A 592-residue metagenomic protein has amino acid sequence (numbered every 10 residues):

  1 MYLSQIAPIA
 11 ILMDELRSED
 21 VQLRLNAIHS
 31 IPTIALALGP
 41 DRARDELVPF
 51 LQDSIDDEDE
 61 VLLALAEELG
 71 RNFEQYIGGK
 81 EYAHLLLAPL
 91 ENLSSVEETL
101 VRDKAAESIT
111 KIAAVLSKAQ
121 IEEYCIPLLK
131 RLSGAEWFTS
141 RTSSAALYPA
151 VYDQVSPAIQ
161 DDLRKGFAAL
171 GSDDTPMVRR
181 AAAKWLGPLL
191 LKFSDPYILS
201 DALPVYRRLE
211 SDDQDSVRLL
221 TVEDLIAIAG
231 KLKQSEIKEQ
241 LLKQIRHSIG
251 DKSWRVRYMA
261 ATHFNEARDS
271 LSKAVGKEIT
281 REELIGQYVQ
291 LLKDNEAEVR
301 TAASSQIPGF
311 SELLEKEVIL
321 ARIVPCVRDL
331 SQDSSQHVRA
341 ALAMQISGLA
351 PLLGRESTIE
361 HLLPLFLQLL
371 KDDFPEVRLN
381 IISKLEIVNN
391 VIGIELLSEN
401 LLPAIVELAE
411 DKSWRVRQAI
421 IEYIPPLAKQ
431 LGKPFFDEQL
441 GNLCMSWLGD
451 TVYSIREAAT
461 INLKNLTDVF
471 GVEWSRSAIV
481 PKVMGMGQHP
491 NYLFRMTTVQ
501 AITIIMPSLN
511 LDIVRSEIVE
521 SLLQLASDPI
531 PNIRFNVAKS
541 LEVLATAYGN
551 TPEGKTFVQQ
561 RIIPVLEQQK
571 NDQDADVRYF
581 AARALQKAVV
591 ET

Functional and structural regions predicted by a protein language model:
M1-T33: N-terminal "cap/leader" segments of large eukaryotic alpha-helical scaffolds
S4-M13, D41-D56, K80-S94, A119-S133 (+11 more regions): HEAT/HEAT-like alpha-solenoid repeats
P8-I9, L93-K104, V115-E123, G134 (+14 more regions): Eukaryotic alpha-helical solenoid repeat scaffolds
V21-Q22, D41, D59-E60, T99-L100 (+20 more regions): Alpha-helix N-cap/helix-start positions at coil->helix boundaries
L25, H29, D45, D59 (+26 more regions): Alpha-solenoid HEAT/ARM repeat scaffold
I31-L36, E68-Y76, S94, S108-V115 (+23 more regions): Hydrophobic residues within the alpha-helices of tandem HEAT/HEAT-like
E60-L132, W137-R141, L147, Y152: A generic tandem-repeat structural signature
I563-T592: Eukaryotic acidic, Ser/Thr-rich intrinsically disordered low-complexity regions
